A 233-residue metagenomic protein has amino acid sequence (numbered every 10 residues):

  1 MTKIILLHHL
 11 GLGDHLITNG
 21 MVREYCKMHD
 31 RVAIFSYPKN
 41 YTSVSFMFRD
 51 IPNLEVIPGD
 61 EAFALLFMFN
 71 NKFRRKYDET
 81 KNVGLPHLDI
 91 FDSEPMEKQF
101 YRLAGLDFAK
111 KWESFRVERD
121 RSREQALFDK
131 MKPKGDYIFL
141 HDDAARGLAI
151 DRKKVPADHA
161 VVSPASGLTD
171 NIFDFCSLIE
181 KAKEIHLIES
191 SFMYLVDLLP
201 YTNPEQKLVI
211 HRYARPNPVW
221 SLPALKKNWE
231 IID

Functional and structural regions predicted by a protein language model:
M1-D233: Catalytic machinery of carbohydrate-active enzymes, primarily nucleotide-sugar-dependent glycosyltransferases
